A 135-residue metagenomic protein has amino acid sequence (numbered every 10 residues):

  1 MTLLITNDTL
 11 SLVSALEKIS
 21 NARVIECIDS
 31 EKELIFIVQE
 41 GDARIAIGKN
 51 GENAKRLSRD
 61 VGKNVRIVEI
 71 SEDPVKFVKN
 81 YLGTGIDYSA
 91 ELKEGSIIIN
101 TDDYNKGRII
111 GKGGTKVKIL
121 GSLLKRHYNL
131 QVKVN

Functional and structural regions predicted by a protein language model:
M1-N135: RNA-contacting regions in translation and RNA-metabolism proteins, encompassing KH/S1 modules where present
